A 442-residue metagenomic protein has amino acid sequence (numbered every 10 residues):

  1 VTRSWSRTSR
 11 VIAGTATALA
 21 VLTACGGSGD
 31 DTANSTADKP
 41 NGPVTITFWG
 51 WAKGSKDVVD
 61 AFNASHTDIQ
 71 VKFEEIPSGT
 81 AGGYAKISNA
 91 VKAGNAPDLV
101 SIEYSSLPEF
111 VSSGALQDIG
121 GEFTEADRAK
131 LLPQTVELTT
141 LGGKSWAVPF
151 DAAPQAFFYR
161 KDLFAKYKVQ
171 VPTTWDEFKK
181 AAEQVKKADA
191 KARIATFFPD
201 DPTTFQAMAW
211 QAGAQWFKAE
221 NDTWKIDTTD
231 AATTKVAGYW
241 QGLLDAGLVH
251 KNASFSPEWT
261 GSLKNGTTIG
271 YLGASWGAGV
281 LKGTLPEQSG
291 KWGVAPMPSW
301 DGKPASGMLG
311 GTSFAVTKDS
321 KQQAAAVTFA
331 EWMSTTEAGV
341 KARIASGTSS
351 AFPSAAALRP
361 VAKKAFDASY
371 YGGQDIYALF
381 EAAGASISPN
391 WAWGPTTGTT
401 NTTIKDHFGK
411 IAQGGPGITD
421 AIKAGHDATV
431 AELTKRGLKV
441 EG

Functional and structural regions predicted by a protein language model:
T2-P108, E125-R128, D301, K341 (+2 more regions): Conserved N-terminal structural module of periplasmic/extracytoplasmic solute-binding proteins
K39, Q117-Q134, I194-T196, A214-K235 (+4 more regions): Short, solvent-exposed loop/beta-turn-alpha elements that line the ligand-binding surface or hinge of extracytoplasmic
N89, P97-D98, D127-L163, R193 (+2 more regions): A structural signal for short loop-to-beta-strand junctions that line the ligand-binding cleft of periplasmic/secreted
Y104-P154, A190, M208, G293-A295 (+2 more regions): Hinge/lid segment of periplasmic solute-binding proteins
L141-F150, Q155, D176-K225, A232 (+1 more regions): Extracytoplasmic/periplasmic solute-binding protein
A165, A383-G442: Conserved C-terminal helix/tail region of periplasmic/extracytoplasmic solute-binding proteins
A182, T223-A253, M297: Glycine-centered hinge/linker elements that transmit conformational signals in sensory and ligand-binding systems
G277-Q288, W300-T403, V440-E441: C-terminal lobe and pocket-closing loops of periplasmic/extracytoplasmic Venus-flytrap solute-binding proteins
